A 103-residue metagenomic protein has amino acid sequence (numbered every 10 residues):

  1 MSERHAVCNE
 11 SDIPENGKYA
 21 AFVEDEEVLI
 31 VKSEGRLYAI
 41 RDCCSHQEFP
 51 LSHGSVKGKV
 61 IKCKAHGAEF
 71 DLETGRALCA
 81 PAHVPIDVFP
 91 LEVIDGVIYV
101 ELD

Functional and structural regions predicted by a protein language model:
M1-G58, D71-L72, R76, P85-D103: N-terminal pre-ligand scaffold of iron-sulfur
C44, C63-H66: Short cysteine clusters
K62, H83: Short acidic-hydrophobic sequence patches enriched in Asp/Glu that either
A80: Short glycine/proline-centered loop/turn elements that form peptide/ligand docking sites
